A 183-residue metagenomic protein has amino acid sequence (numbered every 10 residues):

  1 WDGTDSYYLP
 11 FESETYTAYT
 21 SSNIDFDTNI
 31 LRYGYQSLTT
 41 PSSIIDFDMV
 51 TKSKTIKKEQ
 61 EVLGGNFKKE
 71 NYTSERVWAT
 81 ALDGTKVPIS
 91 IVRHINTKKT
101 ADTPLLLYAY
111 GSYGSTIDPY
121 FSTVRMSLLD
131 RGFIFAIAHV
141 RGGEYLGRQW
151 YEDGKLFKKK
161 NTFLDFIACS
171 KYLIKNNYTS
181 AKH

Functional and structural regions predicted by a protein language model:
W1-T4, M49-V50: Short loop/turn segments that connect beta-strands within beta-propeller blades
T4, T39, G84-K86: Coil-to-beta-strand transition motifs
S6-Y7, T55: A structural motif specific to WD40 beta-propellers
Y7-S21, E61-K68: Conserved blade-ending motifs and adjacent loop-strand segments that build the rim/top face of beta-propeller domains
S21-D27: Structural signature of eukaryotic scaffold interfaces centered on beta-propeller domains
D27-Q36: Short beta-strand elements that form the blades of beta-propeller/WD-repeat-like and other beta-sheet-rich scaffold
T39-D46: Structural motif
M49-S53, K58-H183: Cap/lid segment of the alpha/beta-hydrolase catalytic domain
